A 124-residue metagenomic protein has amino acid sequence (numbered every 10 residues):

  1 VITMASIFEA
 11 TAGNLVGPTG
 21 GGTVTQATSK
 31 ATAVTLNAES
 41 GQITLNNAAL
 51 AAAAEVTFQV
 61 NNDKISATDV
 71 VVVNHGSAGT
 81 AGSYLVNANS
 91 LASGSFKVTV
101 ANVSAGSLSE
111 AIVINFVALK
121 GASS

Functional and structural regions predicted by a protein language model:
M4-D69, L91-S124: Extracellular receptor-binding modules and their adjoining Ser/Thr/Gly/Asp/Asn-rich linkers
D69-A78: Terminal beta-strand-rich extracellular "head" domains that mediate receptor/glycan or other ligand binding
S77-G82, G106-S107: Extended, low-complexity, turn-rich repeat/linker tracts enriched in Gly/Pro/Ser/Thr and Asp/Glu that occur
S83-L91: Glycan-recognition/cleft segments
